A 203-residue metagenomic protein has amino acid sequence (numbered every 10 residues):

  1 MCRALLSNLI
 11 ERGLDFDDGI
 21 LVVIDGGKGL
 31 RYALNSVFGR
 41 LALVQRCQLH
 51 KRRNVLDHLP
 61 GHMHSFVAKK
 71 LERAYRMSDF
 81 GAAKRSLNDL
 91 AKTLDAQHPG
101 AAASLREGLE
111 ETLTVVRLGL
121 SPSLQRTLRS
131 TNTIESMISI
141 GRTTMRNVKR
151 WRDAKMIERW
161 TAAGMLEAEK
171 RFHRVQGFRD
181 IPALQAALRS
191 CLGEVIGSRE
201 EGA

Functional and structural regions predicted by a protein language model:
M1-D15: Active-site beta-loop-alpha junctions of metal-dependent nucleic acid enzymes, especially the RNase H-like/DDE
M1-L5, A33, M137: Hydrophobic side chains in well-ordered alpha-helices
I10-G13, F38, L59-F66, K70 (+2 more regions): A detector of single, family-specific signature residues that are central to catalytic or substrate-handling motifs
D18, L43, Q125-L128: A generic hydrophobic-helix recognition signal that picks specific residues within alpha-helical hydrophobic
L21-K28, A33-E72: Conserved beta-strand -> loop -> alpha-helix junction used to position metal-binding or nucleic-acid-contacting
K28, R76-A203: Acidic/histidine-rich catalytic cores and adjacent linkers of DNA breakage/strand-transfer/modification proteins
